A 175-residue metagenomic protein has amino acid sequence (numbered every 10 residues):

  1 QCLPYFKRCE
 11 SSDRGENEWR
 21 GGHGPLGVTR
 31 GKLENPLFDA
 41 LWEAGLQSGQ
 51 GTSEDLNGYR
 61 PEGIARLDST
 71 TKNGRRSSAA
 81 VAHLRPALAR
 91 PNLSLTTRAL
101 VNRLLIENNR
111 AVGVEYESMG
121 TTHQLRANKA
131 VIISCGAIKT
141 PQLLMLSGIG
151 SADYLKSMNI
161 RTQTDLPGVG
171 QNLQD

Functional and structural regions predicted by a protein language model:
Q1, L104-E107, A111-D175: Glycine-rich loop(s) and the adjacent beta-strand/alpha-helix scaffold that form part
Q1-A111, E117: Conserved redox-cofactor binding core of oxidoreductases
